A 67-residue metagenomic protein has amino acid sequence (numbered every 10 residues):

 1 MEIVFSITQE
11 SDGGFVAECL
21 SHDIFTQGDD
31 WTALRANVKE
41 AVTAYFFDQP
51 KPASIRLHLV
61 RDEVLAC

Functional and structural regions predicted by a protein language model:
M1, G13, H22-I24: Short acidic/polar mixed-charge low-complexity motifs
M1-V4, E10, T32, A36-C67: Short, charged, surface-exposed hinge/linker loops at domain edges that act as mobile lids or interdomain connectors
T8-C19: Short aromatic-glycine-(Arg/Gly/Cys) micro-motifs in beta-strand/loop hairpins
F15, Q27, A36: Short acidic, gly/pro-rich beta-turn/loop elements at beta-sheet edges and active-site/ligand-binding grooves
V16, D23, F46-F47: Compositionally biased, intrinsically disordered low-complexity regions enriched in proline and serine
C19, D23-I24, V64: Residue-level preference for alpha-helix termini and adjacent loops
H22-T32: A short, exposed loop/beta-hairpin motif centered on an aromatic-Gly-Thr core
